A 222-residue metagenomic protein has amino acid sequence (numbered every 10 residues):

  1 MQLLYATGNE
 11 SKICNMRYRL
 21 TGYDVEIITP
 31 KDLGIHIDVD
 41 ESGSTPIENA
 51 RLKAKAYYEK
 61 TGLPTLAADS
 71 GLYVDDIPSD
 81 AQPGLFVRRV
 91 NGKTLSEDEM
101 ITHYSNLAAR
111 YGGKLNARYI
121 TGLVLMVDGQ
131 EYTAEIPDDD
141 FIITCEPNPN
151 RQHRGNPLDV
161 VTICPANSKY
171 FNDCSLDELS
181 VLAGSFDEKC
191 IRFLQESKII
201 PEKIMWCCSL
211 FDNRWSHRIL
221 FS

Functional and structural regions predicted by a protein language model:
Q2-L4, S11-F221: Anionic-ligand binding patches
